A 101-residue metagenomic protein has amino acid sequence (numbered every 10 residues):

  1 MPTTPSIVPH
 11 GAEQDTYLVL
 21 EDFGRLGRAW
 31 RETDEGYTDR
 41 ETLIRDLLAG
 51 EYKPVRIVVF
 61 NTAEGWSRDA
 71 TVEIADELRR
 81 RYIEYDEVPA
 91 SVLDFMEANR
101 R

Functional and structural regions predicted by a protein language model:
P2-A29: Short aromatic-glycine-(Arg/Gly/Cys) micro-motifs in beta-strand/loop hairpins
P5-I7, L43-D46, E84: Short, flexible coil/linker segments at or flanking structured domains
D15, D39-L43, E73, S91: Exposed alpha-helical structural elements
L18, G24, T38, N61 (+2 more regions): Compositionally biased, intrinsically disordered low-complexity regions enriched in proline and serine
F23-N61: A short, charged, amphipathic alpha-helix used as a generic interaction element across diverse proteins
L47-A90: Short, mixed-charge low-complexity intrinsically disordered segments
V88-R101: Intrinsically disordered, low-complexity terminal/linker regions enriched in Pro/Ser/Gly and acidic residues
